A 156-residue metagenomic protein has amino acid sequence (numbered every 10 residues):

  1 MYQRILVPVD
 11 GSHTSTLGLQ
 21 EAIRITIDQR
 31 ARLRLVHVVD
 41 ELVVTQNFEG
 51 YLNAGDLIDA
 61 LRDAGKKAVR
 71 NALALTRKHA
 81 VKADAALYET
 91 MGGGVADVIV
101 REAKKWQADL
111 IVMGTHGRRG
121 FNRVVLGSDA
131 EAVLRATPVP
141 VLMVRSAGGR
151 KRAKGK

Functional and structural regions predicted by a protein language model:
Q3-N53, L75-A86: Small/aliphatic-rich secondary-structure junction motif
V38-D40, T90, S146: Active-site loop/turn elements of alpha/beta-hydrolase fold enzymes, especially the short glycine-/histidine-rich
V38-K67, R150-K156: Acidic, proline/glycine-rich short linear motifs
G50-A54, E102-K104, D129-A130: Short, hinge-like loop/turn segments at secondary-structure boundaries
A74-I111, K151-K156: Structural beta-alpha unit
L110-A132, R150-A153: Glycine-rich, Arg-bearing micro-motifs that act as flexible, cationic patches
D129, T137-P138: Short, structured coil segments at secondary-structure junctions
V141-K151: Short, flexible loop segments at boundaries between secondary-structure elements
